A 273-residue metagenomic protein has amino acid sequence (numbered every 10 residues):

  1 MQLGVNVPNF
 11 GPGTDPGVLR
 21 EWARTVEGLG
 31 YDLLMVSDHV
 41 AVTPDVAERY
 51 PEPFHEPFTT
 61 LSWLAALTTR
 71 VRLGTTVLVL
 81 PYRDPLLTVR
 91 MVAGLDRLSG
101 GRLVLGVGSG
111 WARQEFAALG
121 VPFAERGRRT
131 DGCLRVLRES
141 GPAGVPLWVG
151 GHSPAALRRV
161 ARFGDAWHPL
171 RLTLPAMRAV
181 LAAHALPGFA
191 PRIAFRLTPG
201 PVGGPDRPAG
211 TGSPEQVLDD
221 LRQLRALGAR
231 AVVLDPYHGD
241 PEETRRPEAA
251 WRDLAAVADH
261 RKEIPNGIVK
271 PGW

Functional and structural regions predicted by a protein language model:
M1-W273: Active-site-adjacent structural elements that line small-molecule/cofactor binding pockets in enzymes
